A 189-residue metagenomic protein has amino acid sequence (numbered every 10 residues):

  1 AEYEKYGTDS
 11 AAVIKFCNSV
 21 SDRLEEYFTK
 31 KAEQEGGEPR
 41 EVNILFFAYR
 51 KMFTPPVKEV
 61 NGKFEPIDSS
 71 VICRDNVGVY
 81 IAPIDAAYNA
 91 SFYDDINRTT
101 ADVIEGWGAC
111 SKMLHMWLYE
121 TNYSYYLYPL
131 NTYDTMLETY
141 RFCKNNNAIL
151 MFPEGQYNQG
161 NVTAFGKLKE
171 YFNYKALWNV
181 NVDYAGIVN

Functional and structural regions predicted by a protein language model:
A1-G186: Catalytic-core regions of glycoside hydrolase
